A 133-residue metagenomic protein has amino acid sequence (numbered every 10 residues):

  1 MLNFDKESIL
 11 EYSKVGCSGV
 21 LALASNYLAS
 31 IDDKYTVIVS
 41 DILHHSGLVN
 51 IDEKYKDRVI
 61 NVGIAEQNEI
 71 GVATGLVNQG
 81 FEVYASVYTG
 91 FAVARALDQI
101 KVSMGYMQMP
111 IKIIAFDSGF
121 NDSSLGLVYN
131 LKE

Functional and structural regions predicted by a protein language model:
M1-E133: Thiamine diphosphate
